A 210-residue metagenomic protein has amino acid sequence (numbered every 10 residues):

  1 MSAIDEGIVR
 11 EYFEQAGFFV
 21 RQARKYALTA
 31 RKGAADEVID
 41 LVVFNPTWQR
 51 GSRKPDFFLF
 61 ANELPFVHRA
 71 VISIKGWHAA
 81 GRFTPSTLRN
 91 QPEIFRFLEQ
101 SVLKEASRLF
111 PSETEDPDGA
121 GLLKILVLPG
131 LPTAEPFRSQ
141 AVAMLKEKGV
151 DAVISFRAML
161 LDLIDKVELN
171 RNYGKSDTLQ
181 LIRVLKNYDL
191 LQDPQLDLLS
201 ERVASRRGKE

Functional and structural regions predicted by a protein language model:
M1-V38, V43-E210: Intrinsically disordered, low-complexity Ser/Thr/Pro/Gly-rich regulatory segments
